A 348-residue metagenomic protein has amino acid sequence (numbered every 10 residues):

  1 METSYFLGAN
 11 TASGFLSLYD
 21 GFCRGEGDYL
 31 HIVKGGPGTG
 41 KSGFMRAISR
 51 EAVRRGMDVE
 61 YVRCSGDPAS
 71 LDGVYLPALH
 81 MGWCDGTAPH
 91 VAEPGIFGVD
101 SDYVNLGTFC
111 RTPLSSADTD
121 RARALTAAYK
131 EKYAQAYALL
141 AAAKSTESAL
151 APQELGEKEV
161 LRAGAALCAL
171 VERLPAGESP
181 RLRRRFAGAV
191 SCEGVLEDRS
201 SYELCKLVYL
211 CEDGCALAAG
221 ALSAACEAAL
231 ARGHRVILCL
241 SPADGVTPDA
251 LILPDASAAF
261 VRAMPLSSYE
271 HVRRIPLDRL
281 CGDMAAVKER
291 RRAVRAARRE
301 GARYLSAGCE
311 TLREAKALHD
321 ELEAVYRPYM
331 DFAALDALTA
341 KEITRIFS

Functional and structural regions predicted by a protein language model:
M1-F22, V160-S200, F347: N-terminal pre-Walker A segment at the start of P-loop NTPase domains
M1-G14, C23, R50-L114, R121 (+1 more regions): Conserved nucleotide-sensing/catalytic segment adjacent to the nucleotide-binding pocket in NTP-handling enzymes
Y29, G43, D102, K206-L207 (+2 more regions): Structural beta-strand/beta-sheet cores of well-ordered domains, especially the beta-sheet scaffolds that support
L30-S49, E193-E197, Y202-A229: Glycine-rich phosphate-binding P-loop
V33-K34, F44, E60-R63, I96 (+4 more regions): A cross-family "folded-core" feature that marks the main globular domain of proteins
R121-P175, A293-T339: An accessory alpha-helical subdomain
